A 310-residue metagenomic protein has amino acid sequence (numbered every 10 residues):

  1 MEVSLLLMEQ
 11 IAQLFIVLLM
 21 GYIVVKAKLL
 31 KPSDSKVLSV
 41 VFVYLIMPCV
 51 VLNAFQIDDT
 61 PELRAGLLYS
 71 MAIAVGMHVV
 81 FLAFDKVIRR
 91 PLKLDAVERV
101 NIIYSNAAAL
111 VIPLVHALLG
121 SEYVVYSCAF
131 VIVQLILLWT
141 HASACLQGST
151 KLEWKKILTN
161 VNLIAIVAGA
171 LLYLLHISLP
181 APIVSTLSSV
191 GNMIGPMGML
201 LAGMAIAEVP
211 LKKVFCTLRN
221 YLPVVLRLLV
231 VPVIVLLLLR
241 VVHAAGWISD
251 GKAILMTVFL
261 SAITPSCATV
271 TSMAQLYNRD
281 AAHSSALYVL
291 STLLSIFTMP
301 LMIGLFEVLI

Functional and structural regions predicted by a protein language model:
M1-I310: Alpha-helical transmembrane segments of multi-pass small-molecule/ion transporters
